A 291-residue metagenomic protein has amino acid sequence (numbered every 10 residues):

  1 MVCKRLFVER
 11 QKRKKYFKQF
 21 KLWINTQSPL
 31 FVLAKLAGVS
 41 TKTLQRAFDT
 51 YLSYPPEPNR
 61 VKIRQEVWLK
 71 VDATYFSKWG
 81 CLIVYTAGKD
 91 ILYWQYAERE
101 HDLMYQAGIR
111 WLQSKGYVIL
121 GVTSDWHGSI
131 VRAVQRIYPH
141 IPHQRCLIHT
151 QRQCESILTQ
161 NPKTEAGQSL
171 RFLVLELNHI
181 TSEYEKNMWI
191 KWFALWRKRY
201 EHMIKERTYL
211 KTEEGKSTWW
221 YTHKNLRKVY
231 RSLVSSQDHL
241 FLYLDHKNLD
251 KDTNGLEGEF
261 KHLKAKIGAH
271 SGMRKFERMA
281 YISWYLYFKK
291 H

Functional and structural regions predicted by a protein language model:
M1-W23: Basic, short loop/linker segments at the boundary and entry of helix-turn-helix/winged-helix-like folds
Y16, Y117-L120, S124-V131, R171-H291: Acidic/histidine-rich catalytic cores and adjacent linkers of DNA breakage/strand-transfer/modification proteins
T26: Flexible coil/turn residues that form the inter-helical turn or adjacent wing/linker of helix-turn-helix
L30-F31, T41: The DNA-contacting recognition helix of HTH DNA-binding domains and analogous helical DNA-recognition elements
L36-G128, R132-H140, E213, S236 (+1 more regions): RNase H-like nuclease fold core
G38, D49, S53, P139 (+6 more regions): Non-catalytic alpha-helical coupling and interface elements of nucleotide-dependent molecular machines and regulators
V122-G128, A133-L175: Conserved beta-strand -> loop -> alpha-helix junction used to position metal-binding or nucleic-acid-contacting
